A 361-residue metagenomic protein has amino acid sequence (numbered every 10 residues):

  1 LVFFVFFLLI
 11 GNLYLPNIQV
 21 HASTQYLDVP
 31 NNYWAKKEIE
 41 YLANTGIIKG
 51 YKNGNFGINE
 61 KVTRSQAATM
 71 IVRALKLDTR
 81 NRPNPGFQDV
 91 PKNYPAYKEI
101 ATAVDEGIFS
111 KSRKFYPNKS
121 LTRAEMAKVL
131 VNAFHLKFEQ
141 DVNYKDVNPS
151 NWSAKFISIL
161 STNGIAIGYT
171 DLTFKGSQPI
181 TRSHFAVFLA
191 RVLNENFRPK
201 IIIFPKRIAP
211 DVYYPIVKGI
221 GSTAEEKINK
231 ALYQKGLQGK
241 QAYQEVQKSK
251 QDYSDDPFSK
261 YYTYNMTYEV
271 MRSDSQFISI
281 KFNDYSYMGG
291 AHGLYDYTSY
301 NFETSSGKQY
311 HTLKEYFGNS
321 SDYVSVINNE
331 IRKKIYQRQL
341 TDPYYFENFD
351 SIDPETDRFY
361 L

Functional and structural regions predicted by a protein language model:
L1-G11, T69, V246, P354 (+1 more regions): Short intrinsically disordered, low-complexity coil segments enriched in acidic
F3-K36, N44, K49-K98, D105-A124 (+4 more regions): Feature responds to low-complexity, polar/acidic, surface-exposed segments characteristic of secreted/exported proteins
Q25, E38, G86, S279-K281 (+1 more regions): Soluble periplasmic/extracytoplasmic beta-strand elements of cell-envelope proteins
K36-I39, R64, A68-V72, Y97-I100 (+11 more regions): Extracytoplasmic/secreted envelope proteins and their assembly/folding machinery, especially bacterial periplasmic
I58-Q66, P83, K92, P117-M126 (+4 more regions): Short, charge-rich amphipathic segments
A101, I108, F115-V129, R272-Y287 (+1 more regions): Surface-exposed, polar helix/loop patches in the mature regions of secreted/periplasmic/lumenal proteins that form
R123-I167, P179, H184, N196 (+1 more regions): A charged, solvent-exposed segment within the mature domains of Sec-exported extracytoplasmic proteins
N194-L361: Compositionally biased intrinsically disordered regions enriched in Thr/Gly
